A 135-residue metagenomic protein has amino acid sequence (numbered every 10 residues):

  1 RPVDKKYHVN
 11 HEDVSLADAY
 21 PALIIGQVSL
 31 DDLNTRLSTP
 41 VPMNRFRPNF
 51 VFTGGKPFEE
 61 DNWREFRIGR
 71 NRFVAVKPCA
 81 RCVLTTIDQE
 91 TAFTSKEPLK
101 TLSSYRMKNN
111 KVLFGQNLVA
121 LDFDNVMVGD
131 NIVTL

Functional and structural regions predicted by a protein language model:
R1-L135: Metal-cofactor-dependent catalytic cores
